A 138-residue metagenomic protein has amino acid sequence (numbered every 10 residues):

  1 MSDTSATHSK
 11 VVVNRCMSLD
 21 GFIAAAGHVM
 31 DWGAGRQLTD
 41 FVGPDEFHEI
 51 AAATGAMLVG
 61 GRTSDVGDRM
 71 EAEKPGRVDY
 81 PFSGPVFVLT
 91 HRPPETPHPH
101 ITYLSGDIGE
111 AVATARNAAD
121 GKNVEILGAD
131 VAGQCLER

Functional and structural regions predicted by a protein language model:
S2-R138: Portal/gating segments that form or line small-molecule/metal binding sites
